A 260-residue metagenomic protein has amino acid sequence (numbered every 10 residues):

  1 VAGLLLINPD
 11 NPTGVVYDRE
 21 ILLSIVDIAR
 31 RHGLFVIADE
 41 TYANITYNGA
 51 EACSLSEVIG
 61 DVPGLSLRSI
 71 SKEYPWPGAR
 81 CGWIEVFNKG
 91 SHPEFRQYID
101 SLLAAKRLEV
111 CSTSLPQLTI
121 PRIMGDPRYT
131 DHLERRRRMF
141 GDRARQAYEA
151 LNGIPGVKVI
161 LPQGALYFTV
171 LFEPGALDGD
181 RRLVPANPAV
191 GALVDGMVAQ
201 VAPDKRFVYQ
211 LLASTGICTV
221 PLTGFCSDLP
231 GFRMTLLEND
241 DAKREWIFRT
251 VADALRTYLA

Functional and structural regions predicted by a protein language model:
V1-A260: PLP-dependent class I/II
